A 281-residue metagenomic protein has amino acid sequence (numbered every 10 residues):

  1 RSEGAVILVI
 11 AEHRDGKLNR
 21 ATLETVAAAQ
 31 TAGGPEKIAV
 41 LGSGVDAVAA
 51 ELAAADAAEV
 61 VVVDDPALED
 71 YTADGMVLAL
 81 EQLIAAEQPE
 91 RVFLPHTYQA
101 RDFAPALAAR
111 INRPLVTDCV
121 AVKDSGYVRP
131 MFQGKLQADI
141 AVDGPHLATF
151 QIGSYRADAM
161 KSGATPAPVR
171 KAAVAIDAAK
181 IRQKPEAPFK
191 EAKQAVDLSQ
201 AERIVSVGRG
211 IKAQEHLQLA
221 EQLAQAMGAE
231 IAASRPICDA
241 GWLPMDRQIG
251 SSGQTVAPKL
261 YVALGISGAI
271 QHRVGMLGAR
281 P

Functional and structural regions predicted by a protein language model:
R1-P281: N-terminal glycine-rich FAD/FM-binding segment characteristic of electron-transfer flavoproteins
